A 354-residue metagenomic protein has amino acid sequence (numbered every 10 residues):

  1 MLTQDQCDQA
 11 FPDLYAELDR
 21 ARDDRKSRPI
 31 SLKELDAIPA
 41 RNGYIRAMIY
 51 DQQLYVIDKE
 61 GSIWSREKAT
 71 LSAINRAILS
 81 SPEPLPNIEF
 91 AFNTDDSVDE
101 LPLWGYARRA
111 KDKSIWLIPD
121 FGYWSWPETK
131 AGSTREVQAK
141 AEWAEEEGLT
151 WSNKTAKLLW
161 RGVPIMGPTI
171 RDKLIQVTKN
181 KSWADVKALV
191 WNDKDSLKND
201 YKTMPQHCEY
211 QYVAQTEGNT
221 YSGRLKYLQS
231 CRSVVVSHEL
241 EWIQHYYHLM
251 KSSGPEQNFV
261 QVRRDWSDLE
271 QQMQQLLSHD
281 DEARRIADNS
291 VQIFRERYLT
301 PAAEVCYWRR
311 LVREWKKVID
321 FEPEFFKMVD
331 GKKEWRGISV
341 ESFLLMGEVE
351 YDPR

Functional and structural regions predicted by a protein language model:
M1-S196, Y201-T203, V329-K333, L344-P353: Secretory-pathway glycan-assembly enzymes, especially type II membrane glycosyltransferases that use nucleotide-sugar
P205-I338, F343-P353: Catalytic binding pocket for nucleotide-activated donors in carbohydrate/polymer assembly enzymes
